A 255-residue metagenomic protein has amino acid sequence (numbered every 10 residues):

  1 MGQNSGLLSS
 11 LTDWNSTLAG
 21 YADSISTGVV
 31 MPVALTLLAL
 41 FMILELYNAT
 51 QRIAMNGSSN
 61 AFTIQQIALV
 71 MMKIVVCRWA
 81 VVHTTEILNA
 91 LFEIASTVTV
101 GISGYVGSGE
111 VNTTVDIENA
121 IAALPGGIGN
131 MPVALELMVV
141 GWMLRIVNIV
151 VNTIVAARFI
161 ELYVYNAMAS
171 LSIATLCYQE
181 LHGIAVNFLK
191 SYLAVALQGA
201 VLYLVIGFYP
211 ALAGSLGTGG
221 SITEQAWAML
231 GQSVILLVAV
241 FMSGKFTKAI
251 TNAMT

Functional and structural regions predicted by a protein language model:
M1-L37: Binding/recognition "hotspot" determinant
S24-P32, T36, V70, R145 (+4 more regions): Membrane-interface junctions
I25-V30, N60-T84, I184-A194: Alpha-helical transmembrane segments and their helix-start/interface "positive-inside/aromatic belt" motifs in integral
T27-A34, I64-A68, V133, V140 (+1 more regions): Membrane-interface helix-boundary signature
V29-L37, I67, M71-I74, Y163 (+1 more regions): Alpha-helical transmembrane segments
L40-M72, M168-H182: Hydrophobic transmembrane alpha-helix segments characteristic of membrane transport and insertion machinery
V75-L171, V195, G199-M254: Non-cytosolic segments of integral membrane proteins
A174-K190, T218, A249-M254: Alpha-helical transmembrane segments
